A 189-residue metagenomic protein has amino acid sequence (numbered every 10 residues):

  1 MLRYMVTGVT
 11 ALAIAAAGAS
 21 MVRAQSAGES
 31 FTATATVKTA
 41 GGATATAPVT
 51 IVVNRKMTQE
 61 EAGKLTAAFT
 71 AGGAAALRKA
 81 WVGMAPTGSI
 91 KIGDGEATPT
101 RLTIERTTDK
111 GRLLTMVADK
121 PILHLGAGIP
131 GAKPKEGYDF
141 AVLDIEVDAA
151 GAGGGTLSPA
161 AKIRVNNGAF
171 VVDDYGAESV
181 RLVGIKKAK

Functional and structural regions predicted by a protein language model:
M1-Y4: Positively charged n-region of N-terminal signal peptides that target proteins for export
T7-A17: Bacterial N-terminal signal peptides
G18-A24: Sec/Tat signal peptide C-region and signal peptidase I cleavage site
S26-K189: Long, low-hydrophobicity ectodomains and other hydrophilic envelope-associated domains
